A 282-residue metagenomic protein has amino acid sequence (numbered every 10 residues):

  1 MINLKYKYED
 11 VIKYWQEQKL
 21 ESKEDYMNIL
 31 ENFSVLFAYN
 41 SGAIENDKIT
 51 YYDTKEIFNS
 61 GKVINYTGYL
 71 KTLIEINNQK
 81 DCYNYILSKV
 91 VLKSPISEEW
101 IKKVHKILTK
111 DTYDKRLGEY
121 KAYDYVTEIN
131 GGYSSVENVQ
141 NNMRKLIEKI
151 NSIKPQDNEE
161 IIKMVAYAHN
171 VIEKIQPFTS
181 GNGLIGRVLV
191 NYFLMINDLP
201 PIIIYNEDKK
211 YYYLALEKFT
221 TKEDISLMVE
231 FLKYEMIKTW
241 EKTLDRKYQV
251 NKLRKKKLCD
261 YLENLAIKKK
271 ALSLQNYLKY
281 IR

Functional and structural regions predicted by a protein language model:
M1-R282: FIC/Doc superfamily catalytic core
